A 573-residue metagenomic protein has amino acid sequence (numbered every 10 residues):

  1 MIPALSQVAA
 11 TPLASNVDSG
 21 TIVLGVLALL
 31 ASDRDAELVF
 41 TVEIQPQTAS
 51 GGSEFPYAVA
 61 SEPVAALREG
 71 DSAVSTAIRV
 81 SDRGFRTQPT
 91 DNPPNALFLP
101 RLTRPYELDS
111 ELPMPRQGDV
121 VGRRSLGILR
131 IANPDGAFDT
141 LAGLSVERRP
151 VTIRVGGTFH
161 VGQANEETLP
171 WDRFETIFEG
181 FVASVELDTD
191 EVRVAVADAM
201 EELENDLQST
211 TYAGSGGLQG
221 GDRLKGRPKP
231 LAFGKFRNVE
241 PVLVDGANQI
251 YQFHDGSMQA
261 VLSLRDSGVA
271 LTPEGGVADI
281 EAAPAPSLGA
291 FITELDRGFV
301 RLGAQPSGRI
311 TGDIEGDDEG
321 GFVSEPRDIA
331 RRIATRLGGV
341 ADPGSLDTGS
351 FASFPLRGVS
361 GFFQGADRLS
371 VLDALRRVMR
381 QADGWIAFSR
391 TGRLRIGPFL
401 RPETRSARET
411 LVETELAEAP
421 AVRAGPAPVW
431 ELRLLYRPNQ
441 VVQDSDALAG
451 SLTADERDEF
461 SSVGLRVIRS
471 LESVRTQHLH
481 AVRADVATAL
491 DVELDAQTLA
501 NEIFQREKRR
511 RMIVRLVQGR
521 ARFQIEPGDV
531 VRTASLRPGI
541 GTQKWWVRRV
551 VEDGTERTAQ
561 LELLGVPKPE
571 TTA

Functional and structural regions predicted by a protein language model:
I2-P3, V17-G20, L30-E37, E43-S53 (+4 more regions): C-terminal extracytoplasmic interaction modules
P12-A14: N-terminal intrinsically disordered, low-complexity tails
G51, G268-V269, G275, G392: Detector for glycine-centered tight turns/loop "hinges" at secondary-structure junctions
E179-F181, K544: Conserved beta-strand residues within beta-sheet cores
R265-G268, G275-A341: Surface-exposed interaction regions enriched in Ser/Thr/Asp/Glu that occur as long low-complexity tracts or repetitive
